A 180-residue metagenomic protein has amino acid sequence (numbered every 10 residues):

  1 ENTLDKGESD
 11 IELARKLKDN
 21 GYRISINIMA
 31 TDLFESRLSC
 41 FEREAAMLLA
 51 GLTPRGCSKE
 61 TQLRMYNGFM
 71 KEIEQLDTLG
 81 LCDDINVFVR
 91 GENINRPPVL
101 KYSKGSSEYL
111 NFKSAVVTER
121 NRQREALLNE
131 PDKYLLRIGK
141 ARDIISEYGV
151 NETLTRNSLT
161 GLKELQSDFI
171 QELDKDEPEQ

Functional and structural regions predicted by a protein language model:
E1-N27: Glycine-rich phosphate-binding loop used to anchor ATP phosphates in small-molecule kinases, encompassing both
L4-D5, A30-E35, E92-I94: Conserved nucleotide-binding/hydrolysis micro-motifs of P-loop NTPases
E8, E12, T31, E35 (+1 more regions): Charged, alpha-helix-enriched surfaces in structured cytosolic catalytic cores of large nucleotide-utilizing machines
K18, S25-A45: A contiguous binding-surface segment within folded domains or other stable secondary-structure elements
L38-E179: Conserved GTP-binding G-domain of TRAFAC-class P-loop NTPases and closely related GTPase folds
